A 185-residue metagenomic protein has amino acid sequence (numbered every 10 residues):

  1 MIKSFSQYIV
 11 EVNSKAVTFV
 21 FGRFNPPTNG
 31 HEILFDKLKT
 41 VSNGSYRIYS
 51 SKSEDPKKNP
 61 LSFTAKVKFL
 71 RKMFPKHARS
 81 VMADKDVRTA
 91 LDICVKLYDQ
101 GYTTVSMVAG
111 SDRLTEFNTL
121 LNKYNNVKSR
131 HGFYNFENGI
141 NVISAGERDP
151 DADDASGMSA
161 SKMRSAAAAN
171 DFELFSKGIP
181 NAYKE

Functional and structural regions predicted by a protein language model:
I2-E185: Nucleotidyltransferase catalytic core that binds NTPs
